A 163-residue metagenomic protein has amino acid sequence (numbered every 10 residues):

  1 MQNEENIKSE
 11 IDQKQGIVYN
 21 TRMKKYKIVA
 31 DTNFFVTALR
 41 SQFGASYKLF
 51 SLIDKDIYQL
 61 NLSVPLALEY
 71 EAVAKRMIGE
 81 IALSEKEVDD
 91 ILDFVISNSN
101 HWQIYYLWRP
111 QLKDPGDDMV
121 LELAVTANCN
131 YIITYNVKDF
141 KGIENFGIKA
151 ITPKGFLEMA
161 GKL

Functional and structural regions predicted by a protein language model:
M1-L62: Short, well-structured N-terminal submotif of metal-dependent ribonuclease cores
N3-R22, Q111, V125-Y131, V137-L163: Acidic, PIN/NYN-like endoribonuclease modules and their adjacent C-terminal/linker elements
K27, Q59, I132, I148-K149: A residue-level structural signature of the nucleotidyltransferase/glycosyltransferase Rossmann-like core
T32, V64, Y135-V137: Short secondary-structure boundary segments
L39-R40, A74, E144: Short, flexible helix/strand-to-coil boundary loops that buttress conserved ligand/catalytic motifs in alpha/beta
L49-F50, L92, V120-L121: Short amphipathic alpha-helical segments and helix-helix/interface helices
L52-L107: PIN-domain endoribonuclease scaffold, especially VapC-family toxins
S97-V137: Active-site neighborhoods of divalent-metal-dependent phosphate/nucleic-acid chemistry enzymes
